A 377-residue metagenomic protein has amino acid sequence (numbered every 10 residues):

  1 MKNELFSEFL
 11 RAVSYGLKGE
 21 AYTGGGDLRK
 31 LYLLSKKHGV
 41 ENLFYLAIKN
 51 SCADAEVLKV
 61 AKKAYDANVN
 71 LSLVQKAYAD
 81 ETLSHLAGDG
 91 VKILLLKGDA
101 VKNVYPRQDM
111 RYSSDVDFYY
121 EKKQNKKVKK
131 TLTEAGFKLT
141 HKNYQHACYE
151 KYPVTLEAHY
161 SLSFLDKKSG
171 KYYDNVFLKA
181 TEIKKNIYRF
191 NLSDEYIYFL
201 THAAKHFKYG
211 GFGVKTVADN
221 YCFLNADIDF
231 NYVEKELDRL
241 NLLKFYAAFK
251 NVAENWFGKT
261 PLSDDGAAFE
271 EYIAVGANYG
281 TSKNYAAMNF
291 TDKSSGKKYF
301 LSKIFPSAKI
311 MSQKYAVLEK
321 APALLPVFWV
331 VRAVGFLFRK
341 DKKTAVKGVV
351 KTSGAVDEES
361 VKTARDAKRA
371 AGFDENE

Functional and structural regions predicted by a protein language model:
M1-S114, Y120-E377: Conserved NTP-donor binding/palm subdomain of two-metal-ion nucleotidyltransferases/polymerases, i.e., the charged
